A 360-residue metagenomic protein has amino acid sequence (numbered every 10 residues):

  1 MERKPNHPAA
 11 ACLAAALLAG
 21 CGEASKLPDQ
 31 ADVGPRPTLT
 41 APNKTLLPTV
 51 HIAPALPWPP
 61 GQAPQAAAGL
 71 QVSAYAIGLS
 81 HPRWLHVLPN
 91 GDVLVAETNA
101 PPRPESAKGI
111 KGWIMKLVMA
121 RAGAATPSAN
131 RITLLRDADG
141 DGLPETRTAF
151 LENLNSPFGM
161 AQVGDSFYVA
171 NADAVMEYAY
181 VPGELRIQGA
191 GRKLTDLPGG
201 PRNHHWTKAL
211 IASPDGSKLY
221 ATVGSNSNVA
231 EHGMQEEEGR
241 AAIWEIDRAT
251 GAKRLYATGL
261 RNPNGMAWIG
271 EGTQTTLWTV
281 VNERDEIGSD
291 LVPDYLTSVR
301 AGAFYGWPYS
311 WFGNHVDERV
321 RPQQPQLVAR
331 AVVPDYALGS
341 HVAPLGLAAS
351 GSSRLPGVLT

Functional and structural regions predicted by a protein language model:
L18-G20: C-terminal motif of bacterial Sec signal peptides marking the signal peptidase cleavage site
E23-A66, P102-S106, G112-G123, P127-A129 (+5 more regions): Beta-propeller domain segments
A68, G78, L143, N153-L154 (+3 more regions): Conserved loop/turn at the beginning of each blade in beta-propeller domains
L88-G91, Q162-G164, A212-G216, I269-Q274 (+1 more regions): Residue-level detector of Asp-centered blade-edge/turn motifs that repeat once per structural unit in beta-propeller
L94-A96, V169, Y220-T222, T279-V281 (+1 more regions): Residue position within the beta-strands of beta-propeller blades
T98-A100, A172-A174, Y180, G224-N226 (+1 more regions): Short loop/turn segments immediately following the C-termini of beta-strands
L135-G140, Y178-R186, A301-Y305: Short loop/turn segments immediately following beta-strands, especially the blade-tip and inter-blade linker loops
L143-S166, N171-S213: Asp-box/WD-like beta-propeller blade repeats and closely related beta-sheet repeat scaffolds
